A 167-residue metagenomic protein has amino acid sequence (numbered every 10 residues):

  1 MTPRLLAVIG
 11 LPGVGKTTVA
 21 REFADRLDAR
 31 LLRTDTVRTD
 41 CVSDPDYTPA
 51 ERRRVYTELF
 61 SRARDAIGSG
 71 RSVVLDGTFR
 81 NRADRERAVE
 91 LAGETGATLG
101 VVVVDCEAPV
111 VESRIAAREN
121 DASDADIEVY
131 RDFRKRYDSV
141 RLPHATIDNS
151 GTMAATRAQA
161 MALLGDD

Functional and structural regions predicted by a protein language model:
L5: Walker A (P-loop) ATP-phosphate-binding motif of ABC ATPase nucleotide-binding domains
V8: Hydrophobic anchor at the beta1->P-loop junction of P-loop NTPases
L11: P-loop (Walker A) phosphate-binding loop of NTP-binding proteins
V14-R71: Conserved substrate/cofactor phosphate-moiety recognition/catalytic segment in nucleotide-dependent phosphotransferases
P45-A50, A117-D124: Short glycine-enriched, charge-decorated loop/helix-capping segments at active-site entrances that position
E51-G100: Glycine-rich phosphate-binding loop used to anchor ATP phosphates in small-molecule kinases, encompassing both
T95-I115, I147: Conserved phosphate-donor/acceptor-positioning beta-strand/loop module used by diverse small-molecule
N120-M161, D166-D167: Small-molecule kinase domains that catalyze NTP-dependent phosphoryl transfer to phosphate-bearing small molecules
